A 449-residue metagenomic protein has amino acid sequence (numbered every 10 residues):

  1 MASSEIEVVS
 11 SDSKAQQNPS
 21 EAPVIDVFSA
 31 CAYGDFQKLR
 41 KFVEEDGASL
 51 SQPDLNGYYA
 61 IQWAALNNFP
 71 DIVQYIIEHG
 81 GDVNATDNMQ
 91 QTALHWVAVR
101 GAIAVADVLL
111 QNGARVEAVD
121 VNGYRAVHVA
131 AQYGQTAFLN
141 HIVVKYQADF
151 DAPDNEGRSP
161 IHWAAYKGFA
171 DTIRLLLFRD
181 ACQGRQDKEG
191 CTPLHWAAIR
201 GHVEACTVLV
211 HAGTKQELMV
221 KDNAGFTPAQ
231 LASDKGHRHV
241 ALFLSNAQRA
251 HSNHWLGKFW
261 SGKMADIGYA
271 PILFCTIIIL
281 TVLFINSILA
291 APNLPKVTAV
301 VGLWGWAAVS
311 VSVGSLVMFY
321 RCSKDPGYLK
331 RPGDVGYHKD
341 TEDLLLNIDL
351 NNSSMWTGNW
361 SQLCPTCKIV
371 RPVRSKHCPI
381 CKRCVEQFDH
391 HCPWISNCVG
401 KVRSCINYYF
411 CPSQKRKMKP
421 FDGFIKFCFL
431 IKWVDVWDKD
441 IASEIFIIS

Functional and structural regions predicted by a protein language model:
S20, D54, D87, D120 (+3 more regions): Ankyrin repeat boundary/linker residues
K38, D71-I72, A104-V105, A137-F138 (+3 more regions): Conserved ankyrin/ankyrin-like repeat signature
S49-L50, V83, V116, F150 (+2 more regions): Ankyrin-repeat inter-repeat connecting loop/turn
S245, R249-S375, K382-H391, I395-S449: Membrane-associated feature with strongest affinity for ZDHHC
